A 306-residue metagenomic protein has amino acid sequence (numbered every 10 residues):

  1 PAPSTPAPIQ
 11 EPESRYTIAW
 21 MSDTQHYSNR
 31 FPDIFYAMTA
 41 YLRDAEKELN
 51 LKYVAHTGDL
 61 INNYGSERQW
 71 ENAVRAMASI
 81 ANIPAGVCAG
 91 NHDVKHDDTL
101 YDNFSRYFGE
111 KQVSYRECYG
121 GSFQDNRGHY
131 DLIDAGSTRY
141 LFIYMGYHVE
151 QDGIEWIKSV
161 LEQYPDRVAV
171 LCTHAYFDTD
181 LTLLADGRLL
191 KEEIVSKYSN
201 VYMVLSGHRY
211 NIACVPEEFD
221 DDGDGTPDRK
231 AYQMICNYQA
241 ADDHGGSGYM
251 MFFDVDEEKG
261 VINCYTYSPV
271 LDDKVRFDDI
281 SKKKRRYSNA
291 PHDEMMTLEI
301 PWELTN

Functional and structural regions predicted by a protein language model:
A2-R68: N-terminal active-site segment of His-dependent metallophosphoesterases
T17-S22, L51-N62, P84-A89, D93-H96 (+8 more regions): Structural recognition of the beta-strand scaffold that forms the well-ordered cores of secreted hydrolase catalytic
M21-Y27, M38-E48, N63, A76-I83 (+3 more regions): Structured segments of extracytoplasmic/periplasmic soluble domains in secreted or envelope-associated proteins
H26-D33, L60-R68, Y147-D152, F177-A185 (+1 more regions): Acidic-and-aromatic substrate-binding clefts and catalytic sites of carbohydrate-active enzymes
R30-L42, T57, Q69-A76, C88 (+3 more regions): Stable alpha-helical elements in mature extracytoplasmic
R43-Y53, R127, R139-D222: His/acidic metal-ligating clusters that form di-metal
S66-E155, P216-I235, G248-D254: Extended active-site neighborhood of metal-dependent phosphoesterases/phosphodiesterases
A213-N306: Binuclear metal-dependent phosphoesterase catalytic core
